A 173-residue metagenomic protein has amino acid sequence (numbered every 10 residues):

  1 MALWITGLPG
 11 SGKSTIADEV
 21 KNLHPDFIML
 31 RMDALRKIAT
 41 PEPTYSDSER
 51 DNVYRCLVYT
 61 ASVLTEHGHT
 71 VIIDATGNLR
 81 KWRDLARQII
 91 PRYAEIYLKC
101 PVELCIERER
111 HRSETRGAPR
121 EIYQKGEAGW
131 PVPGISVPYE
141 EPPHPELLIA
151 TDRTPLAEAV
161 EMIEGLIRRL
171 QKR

Functional and structural regions predicted by a protein language model:
I5: Hydrophobic anchor at the beta1->P-loop junction of P-loop NTPases
L8: P-loop (Walker A) phosphate-binding loop of NTP-binding proteins
S11: ATP-binding Walker
S14: Walker A/P-loop
A17-H67: Conserved substrate/cofactor phosphate-moiety recognition/catalytic segment in nucleotide-dependent phosphotransferases
E49-L98: Glycine-rich phosphate-binding loop used to anchor ATP phosphates in small-molecule kinases, encompassing both
I89-E109, I149: Conserved phosphate-donor/acceptor-positioning beta-strand/loop module used by diverse small-molecule
E114-M162, L170-R173: Small-molecule kinase domains that catalyze NTP-dependent phosphoryl transfer to phosphate-bearing small molecules
